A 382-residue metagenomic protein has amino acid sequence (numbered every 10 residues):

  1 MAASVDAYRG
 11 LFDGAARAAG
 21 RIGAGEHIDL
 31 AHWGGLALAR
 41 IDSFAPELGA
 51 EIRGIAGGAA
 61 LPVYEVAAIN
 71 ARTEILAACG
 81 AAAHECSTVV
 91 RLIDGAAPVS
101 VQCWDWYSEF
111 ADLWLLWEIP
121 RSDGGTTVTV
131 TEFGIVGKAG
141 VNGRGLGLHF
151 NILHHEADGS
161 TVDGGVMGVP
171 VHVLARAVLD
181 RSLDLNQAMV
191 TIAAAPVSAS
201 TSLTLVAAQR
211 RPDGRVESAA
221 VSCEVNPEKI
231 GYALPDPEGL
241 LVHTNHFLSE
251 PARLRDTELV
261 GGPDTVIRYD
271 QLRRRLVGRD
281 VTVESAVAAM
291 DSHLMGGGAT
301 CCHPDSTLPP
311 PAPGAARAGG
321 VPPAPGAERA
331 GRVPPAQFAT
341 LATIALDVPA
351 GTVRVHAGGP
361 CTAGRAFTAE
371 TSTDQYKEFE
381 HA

Functional and structural regions predicted by a protein language model:
M1-E85, L179-I230, L234-G319, P325-A382: C-terminus-biased signal that marks the final domain/tail of proteins
A7, L11, A19-E26, S43-V171 (+3 more regions): A contiguous strand-loop segment
